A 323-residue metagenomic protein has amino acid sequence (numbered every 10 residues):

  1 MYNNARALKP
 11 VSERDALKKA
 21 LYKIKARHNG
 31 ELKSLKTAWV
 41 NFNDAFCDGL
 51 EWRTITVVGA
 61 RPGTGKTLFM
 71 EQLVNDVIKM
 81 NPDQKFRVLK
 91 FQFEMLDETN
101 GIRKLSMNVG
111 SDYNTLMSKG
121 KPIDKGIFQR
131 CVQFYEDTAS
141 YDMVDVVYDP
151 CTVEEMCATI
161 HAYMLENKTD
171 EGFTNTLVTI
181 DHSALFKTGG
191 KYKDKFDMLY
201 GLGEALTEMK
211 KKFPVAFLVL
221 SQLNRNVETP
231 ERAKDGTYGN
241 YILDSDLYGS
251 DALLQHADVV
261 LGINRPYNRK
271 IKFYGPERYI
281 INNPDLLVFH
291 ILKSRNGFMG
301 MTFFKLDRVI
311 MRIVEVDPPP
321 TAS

Functional and structural regions predicted by a protein language model:
N4-S111: The Walker A/P-loop phosphate-binding site
K9-K18, G110, N114-M117, E136 (+3 more regions): C-terminal regions of RecA-like/P-loop NTPase motor modules
Y22, T37, N43-A45, M80-T174 (+1 more regions): Cytosolic-facing regulatory segments adjacent to core modules
T56-V58, L89-F91, D145-V147, L218 (+2 more regions): Hydrophobic/aromatic beta-strand patches that form the interior of the parallel beta-sheet core in alpha/beta enzyme
L73, T99-M107, T159, A205 (+2 more regions): Alpha-helical scaffold elements adjacent to nucleotide-binding pockets in ATP/GTP-utilizing enzyme cores
L89, T174-K211, A216: Helical hairpin unit composed of two closely spaced alpha helices linked by a short loop
Q92-M95, H182, V215, V219-R225 (+2 more regions): A short beta-strand-to-loop transition that corresponds to the Sensor-1 phosphate-sensing loop of AAA+ P-loop ATPases
L116-K121, D145-D149, T188-M198, E231-L243: Flexible beta-alpha connector loops of hexameric P-loop NTPases
